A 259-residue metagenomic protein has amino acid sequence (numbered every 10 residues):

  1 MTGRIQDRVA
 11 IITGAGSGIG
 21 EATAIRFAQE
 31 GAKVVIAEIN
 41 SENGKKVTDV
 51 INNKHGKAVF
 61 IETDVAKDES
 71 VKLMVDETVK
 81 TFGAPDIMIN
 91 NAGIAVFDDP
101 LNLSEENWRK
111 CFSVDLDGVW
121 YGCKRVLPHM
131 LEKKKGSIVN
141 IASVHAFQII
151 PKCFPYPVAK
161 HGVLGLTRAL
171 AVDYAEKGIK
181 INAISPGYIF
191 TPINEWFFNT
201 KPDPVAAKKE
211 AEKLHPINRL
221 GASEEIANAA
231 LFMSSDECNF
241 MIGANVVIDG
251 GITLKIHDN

Functional and structural regions predicted by a protein language model:
V9, G16-G18: Conserved glycine-rich cofactor-binding loop
I89, A175, K180, M241-G243: Short, small/polar-rich loop/turn modules that mediate ligand/substrate recognition or access, typified
D99-P100, S104-F112, A211: Substrate-binding pocket helix/loop in short-chain dehydrogenase/reductase
C123, A159, T167: Active-site helix of classical SDR
P128, V172-E176, N239: Alpha-helical segment proximal to the catalytic Tyr-Lys
S143: Residue(s) in the substrate-gating loop at a strand-loop-helix junction that position the organic substrate next
Q148, L231, I242-N259: Short C-terminal tail/terminal secondary-structure segment of NAD(P)H-dependent dehydrogenase/reductase domains
